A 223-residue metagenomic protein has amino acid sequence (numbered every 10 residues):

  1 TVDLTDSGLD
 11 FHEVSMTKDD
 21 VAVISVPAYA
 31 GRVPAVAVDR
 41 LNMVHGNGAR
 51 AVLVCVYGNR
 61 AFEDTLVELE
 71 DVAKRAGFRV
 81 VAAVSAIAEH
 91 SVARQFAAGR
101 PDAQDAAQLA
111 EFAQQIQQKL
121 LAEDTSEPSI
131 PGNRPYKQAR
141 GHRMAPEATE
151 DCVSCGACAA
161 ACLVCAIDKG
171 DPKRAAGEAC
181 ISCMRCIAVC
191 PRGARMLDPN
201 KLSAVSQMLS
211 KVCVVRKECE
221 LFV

Functional and structural regions predicted by a protein language model:
T1-V2, H12-R143, D198-S206, S210-V223: FMN-binding flavodoxin-like domain, especially the glycine-rich phosphate-binding loop
V2-L9, K169-G170: Short gly/ser/thr-rich secondary-structure transition/capping motifs
A61-F62, D151, A179: Charged, low-complexity surface patches
S129, A139-E150, S154-C155, A159-A160: Reductase modules of NAD(P)H-dependent flavoproteins
A148, A157-I181, R185-L202: Iron-sulfur cluster-binding cysteine motifs and their immediate structural context in ferredoxin-like electron-transfer
